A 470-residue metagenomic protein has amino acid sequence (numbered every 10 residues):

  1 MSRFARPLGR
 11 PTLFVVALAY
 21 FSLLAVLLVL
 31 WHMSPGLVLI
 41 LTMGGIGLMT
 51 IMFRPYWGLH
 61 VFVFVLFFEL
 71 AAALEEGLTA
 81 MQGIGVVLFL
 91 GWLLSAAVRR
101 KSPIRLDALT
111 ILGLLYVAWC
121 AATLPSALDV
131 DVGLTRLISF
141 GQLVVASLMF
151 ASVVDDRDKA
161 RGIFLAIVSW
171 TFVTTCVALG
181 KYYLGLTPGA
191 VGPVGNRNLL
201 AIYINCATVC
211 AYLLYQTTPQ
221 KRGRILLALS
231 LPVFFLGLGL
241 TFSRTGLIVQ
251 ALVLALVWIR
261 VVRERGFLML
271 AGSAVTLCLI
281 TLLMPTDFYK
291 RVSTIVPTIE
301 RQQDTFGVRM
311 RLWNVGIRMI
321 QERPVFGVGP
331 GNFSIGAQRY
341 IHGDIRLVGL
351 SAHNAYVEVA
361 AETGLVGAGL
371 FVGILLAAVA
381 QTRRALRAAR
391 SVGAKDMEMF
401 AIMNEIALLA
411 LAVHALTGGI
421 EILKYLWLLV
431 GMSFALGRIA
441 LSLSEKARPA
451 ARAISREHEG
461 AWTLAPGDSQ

Functional and structural regions predicted by a protein language model:
S2-A25, M43-T50, F89, L114-P125 (+11 more regions): Alpha-helical transmembrane segments of multi-pass inner-membrane proteins
M33-L37, G77-I84, T135-R136, P193-I204 (+4 more regions): Membrane-interface micro-motifs in multi-pass membrane enzymes
P35, I51-H60, A71-A80, S95-R99 (+7 more regions): Juxtamembrane membrane-interface segments at transmembrane alpha-helix termini
M49-R136, G141, Q470: N-terminal hydrophobic segments of proteins, predominantly signal-anchor/transmembrane helices of inner/organellar
F64-A73, A360-T363, K395-G437: Membrane helix-loop boundary segments at the extracytoplasmic
A97-I104, S152-I163, Y215-G223, E264-R265 (+2 more regions): Membrane-interface junctions at the ends of membrane-embedded or membrane-associated helices
P188, I299-N314, E322, F326-T363 (+1 more regions): Long extracytoplasmic/lumenal interhelical loops at the membrane interface of multi-pass membrane proteins
G364-A378: Hydrophobic alpha-helical transmembrane segments
